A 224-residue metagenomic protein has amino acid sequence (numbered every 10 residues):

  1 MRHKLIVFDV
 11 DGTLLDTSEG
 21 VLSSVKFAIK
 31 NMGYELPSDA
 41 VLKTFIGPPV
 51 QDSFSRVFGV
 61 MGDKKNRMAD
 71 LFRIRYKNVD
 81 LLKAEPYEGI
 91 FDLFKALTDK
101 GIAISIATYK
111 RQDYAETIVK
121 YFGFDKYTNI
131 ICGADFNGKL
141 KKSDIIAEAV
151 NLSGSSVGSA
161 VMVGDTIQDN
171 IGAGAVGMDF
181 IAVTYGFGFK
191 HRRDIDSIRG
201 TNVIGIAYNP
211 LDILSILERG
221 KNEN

Functional and structural regions predicted by a protein language model:
M1, D99-I102, L152-S159, G220: Glycine-rich phosphate-binding loop signature in dinucleotide/nucleotide-binding domains
R2-D92: N-terminal helical cap/lid subdomain that shapes the substrate entry/recognition surface in HAD-like hydrolases
L5, K142-G172: Conserved Lys-Pro-Asp/Glu-containing loop-to-beta segment of HAD-superfamily phosphomonoesterases, centered on
V25, I90-V119: Substrate-recognition element of Asp-dependent hydrolases with the DxDx(T/V) motif
E35, D125-N129, S156, I204: Conserved H-loop
I106, G133, M162-G164: A structural signal for the hydrophobic beta-strands that form the central parallel beta-sheet of Rossmann-like
D125-L140: A short, structured active-site edge motif that brings together acidic residues
M162-G205: Acidic, Mg2+-coordinating phosphoryl-transfer loop and its flanking beta/alpha structural elements, shared across
